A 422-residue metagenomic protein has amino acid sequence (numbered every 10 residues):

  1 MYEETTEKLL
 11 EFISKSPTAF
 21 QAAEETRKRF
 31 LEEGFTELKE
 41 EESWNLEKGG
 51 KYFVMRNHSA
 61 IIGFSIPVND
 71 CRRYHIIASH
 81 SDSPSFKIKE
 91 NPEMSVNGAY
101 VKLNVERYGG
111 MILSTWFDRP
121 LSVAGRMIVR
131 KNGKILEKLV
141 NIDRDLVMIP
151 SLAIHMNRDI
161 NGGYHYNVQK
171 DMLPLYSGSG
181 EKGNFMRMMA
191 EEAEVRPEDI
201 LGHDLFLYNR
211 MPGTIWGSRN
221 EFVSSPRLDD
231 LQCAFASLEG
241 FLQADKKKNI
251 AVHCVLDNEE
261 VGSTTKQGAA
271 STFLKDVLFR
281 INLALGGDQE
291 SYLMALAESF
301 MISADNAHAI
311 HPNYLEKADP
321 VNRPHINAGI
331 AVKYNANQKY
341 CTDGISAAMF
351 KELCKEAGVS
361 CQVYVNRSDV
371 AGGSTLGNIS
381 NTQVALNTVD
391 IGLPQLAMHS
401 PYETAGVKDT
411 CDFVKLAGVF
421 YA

Functional and structural regions predicted by a protein language model:
M1-A422: N-terminal hydrophobic/helix-forming segments and targeting peptides
